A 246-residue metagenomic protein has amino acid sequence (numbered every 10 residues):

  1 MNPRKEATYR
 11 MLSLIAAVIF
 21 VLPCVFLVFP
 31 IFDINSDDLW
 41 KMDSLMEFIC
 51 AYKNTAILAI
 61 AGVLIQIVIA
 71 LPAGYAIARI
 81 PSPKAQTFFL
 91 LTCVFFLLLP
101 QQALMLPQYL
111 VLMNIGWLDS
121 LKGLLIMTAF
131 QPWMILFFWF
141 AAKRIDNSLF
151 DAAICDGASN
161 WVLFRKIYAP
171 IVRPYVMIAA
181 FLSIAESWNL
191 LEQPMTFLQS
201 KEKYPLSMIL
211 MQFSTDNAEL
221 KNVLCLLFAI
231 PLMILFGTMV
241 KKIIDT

Functional and structural regions predicted by a protein language model:
M1-T246: A hydrophobic, multi-pass inner-membrane permease signature
